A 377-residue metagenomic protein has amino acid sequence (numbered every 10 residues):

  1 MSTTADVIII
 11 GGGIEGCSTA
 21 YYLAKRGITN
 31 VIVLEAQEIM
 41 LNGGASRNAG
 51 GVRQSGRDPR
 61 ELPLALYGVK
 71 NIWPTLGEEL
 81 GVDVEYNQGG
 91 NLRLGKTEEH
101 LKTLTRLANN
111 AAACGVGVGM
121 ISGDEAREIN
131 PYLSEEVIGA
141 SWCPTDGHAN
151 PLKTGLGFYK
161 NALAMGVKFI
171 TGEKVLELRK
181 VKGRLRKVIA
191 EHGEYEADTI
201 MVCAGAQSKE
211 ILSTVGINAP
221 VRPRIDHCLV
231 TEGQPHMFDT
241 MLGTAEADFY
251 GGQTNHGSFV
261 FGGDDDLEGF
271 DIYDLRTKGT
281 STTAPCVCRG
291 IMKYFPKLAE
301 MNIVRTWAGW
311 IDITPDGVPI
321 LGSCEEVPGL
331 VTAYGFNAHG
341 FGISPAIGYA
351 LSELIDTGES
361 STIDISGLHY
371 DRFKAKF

Functional and structural regions predicted by a protein language model:
S2-E15, I32: Beta1/beta-strand and adjacent pyrophosphate-binding region of the FAD-binding site in flavoprotein oxidoreductases
A24-A45: Glycine-rich FAD pyrophosphate-binding loop
A49-I129, D248, L275, G290-I291: Dinucleotide-binding Rossmann-like beta1-alpha1 core, especially the glycine-rich loop that anchors the ADP
L64-L66, R93-T103, W142-K160, R276-T282: Short beta-strand to alpha-helix junction loop
S141-D198: Helical element adjacent to the flavin cofactor pocket in flavoenzyme catalytic cores
G193-F238: Central helical "cap/lid" subdomain
P235-L330: Active-site lid/adjacent beta-loop-alpha segment flanking the redox-cofactor pocket in flavoenzymes
M292-F377: C-terminal catalytic lobe of FAD-dependent flavoproteins
